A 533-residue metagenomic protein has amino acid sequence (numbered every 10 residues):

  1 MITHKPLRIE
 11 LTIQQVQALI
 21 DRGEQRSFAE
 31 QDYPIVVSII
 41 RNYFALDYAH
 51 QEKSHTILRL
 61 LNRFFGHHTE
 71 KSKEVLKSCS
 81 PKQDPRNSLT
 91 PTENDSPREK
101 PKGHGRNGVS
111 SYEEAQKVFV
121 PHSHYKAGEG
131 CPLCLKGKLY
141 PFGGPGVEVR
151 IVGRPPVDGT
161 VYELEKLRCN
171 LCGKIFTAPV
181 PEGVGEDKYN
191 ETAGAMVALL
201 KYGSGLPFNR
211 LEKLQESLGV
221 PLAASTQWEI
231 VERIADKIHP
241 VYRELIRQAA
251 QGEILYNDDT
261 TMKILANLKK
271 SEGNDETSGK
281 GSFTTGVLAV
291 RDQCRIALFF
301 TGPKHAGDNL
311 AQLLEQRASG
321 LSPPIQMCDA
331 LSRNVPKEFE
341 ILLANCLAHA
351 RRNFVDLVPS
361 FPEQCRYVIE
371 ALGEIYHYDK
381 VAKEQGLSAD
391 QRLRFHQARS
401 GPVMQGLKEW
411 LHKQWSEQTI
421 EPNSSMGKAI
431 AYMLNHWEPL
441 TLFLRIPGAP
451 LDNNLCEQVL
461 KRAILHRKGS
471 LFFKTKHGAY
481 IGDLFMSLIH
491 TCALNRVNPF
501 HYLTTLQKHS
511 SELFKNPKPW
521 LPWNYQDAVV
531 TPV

Functional and structural regions predicted by a protein language model:
M1-E10, V16, D21-R26, E30-Y33 (+3 more regions): Catalytic center-proximal scaffold of phosphoryl-transfer enzymes
M1-G185, Y256-N257, S278: Short, flexible loop/hinge motifs at secondary-structure junctions
